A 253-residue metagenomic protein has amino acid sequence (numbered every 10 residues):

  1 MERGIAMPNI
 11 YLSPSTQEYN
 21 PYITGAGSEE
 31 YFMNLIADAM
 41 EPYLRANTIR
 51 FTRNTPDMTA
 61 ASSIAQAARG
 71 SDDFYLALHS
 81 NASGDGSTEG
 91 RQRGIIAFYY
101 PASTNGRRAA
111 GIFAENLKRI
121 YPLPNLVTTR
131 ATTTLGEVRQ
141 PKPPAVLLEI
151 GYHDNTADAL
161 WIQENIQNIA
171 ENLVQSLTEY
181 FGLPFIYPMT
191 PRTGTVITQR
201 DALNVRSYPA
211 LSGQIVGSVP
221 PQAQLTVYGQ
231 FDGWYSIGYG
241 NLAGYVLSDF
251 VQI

Functional and structural regions predicted by a protein language model:
E2-I95, Y100-T104: Catalytic-core regions of hydrolytic enzymes
G4, I186-N204, G217-P221, G229-F231 (+1 more regions): SH3-family beta-barrel domains
I10-Y22, G70, A77-S80, G84 (+1 more regions): Active-site-adjacent mobile loop/cap segments within catalytic or ligand-binding domains
Q17-Y19, D57-A60, S80-G86, A102-N105 (+5 more regions): Solvent-exposed loop/turn segments at secondary-structure junctions within structured extracellular/periplasmic domains
L35-R45, N105-P122, A159-Y187: Long, well-ordered alpha-helical scaffolding segments within enzyme catalytic domains, especially pronounced
S63, P101-Y152, T190-T193: Catalytic cores of processing enzymes, dominated by hydrolases/peptidases, characterized by acidic/His-rich
I186, Y239-I253: Boundary regions of SH3-family modules and the immediately adjacent low-complexity/disordered segments in eukaryotic
Q222, Y235-Y239: SH3/SH3-like beta-barrel fold
